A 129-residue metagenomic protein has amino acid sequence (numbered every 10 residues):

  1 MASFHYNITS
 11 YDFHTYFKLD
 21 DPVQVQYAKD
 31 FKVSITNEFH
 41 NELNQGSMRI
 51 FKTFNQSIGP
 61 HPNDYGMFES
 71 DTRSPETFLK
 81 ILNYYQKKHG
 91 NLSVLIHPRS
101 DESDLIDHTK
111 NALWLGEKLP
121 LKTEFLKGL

Functional and structural regions predicted by a protein language model:
M1-S34: N-terminal, charge-rich interaction modules
F4-I8, N63, D101: Generic secretory/membrane-interface signal
D12, M67, S93: Beta-strand-rich binding-surface signature of beta-sandwich/beta-barrel folds used to engage anionic ligands
D21-P22, N44, L119: Short linear sequence elements within intrinsically disordered, low-complexity coil regions
Q24-N37, H108-E117: Surface-exposed flexible segments
E38-N83, K87: Short, intrinsically disordered low-complexity segments
R73-L129: Charged interaction segments
